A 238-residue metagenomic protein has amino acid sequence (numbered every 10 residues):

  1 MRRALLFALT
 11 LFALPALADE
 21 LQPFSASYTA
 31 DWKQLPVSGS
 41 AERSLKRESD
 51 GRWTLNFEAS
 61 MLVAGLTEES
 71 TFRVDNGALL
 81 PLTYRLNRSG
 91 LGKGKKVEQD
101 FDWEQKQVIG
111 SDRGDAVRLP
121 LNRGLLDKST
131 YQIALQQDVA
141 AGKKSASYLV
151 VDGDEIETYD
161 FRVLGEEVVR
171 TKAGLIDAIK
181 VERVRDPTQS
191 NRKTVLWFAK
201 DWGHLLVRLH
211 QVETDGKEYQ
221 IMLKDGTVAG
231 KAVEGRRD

Functional and structural regions predicted by a protein language model:
M1-A4: Positively charged n-region of N-terminal signal peptides that target proteins for export
L6-L9: Sec-dependent N-terminal signal peptides
A13-P15: N-terminal signal peptide c-region/cleavage motif recognized by signal peptidases
D19-W103, A140-D238: Acidic, serine/threonine-rich low-complexity disordered tracts
G94-A140: Hydrophobic, well-structured mid-protein blocks that either form specific transmembrane helices
